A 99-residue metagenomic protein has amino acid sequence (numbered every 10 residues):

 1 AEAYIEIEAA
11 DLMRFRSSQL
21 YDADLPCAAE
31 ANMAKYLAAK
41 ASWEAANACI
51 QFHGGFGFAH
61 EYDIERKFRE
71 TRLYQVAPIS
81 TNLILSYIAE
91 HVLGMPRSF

Functional and structural regions predicted by a protein language model:
A1-F99: Alpha-helical interface subdomain recognition
